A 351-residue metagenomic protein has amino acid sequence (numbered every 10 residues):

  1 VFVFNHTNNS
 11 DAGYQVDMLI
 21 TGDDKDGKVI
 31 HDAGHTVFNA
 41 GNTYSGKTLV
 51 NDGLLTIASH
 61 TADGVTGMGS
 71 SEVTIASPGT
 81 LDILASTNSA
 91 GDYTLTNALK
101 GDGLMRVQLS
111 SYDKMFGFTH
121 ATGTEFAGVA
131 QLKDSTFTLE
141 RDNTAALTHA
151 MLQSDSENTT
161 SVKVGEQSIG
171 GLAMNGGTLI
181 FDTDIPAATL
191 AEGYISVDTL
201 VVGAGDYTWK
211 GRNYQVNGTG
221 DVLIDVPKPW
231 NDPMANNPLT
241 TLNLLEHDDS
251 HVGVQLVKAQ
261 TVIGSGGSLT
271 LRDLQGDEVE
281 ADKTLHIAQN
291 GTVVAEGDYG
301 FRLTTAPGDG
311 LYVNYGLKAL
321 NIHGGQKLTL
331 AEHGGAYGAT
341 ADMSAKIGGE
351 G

Functional and structural regions predicted by a protein language model:
V1, N8-K25, H35-D102, M115-G203 (+5 more regions): Surface-exposed loop/turn positions within long extracellular repeat scaffolds, especially the passenger domains
F2, L81, V107, D309-Y315 (+1 more regions): Generic detector of short, aliphatic-rich beta-strand segments that form the cores of beta-sheets in diverse domain
F4-N5, F38, R302-T305, N314-Y315: Beta-strand-rich, repetitive solenoid scaffolds
V29: Trp/Tyr-centric glycan-recognition "aromatic platform" motifs on solvent-exposed beta-strand/loop surfaces
N175-D309: Extracellular, surface-exposed repeat/solenoid domains
L317-E332: Disulfide-bonded cysteine-rich modules in secreted/extracellular proteins, activating on the conserved Cys frameworks
